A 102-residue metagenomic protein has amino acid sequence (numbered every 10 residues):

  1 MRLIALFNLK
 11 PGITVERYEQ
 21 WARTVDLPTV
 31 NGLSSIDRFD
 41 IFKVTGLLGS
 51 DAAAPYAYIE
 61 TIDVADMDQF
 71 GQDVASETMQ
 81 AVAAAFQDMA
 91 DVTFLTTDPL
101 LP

Functional and structural regions predicted by a protein language model:
M1-P102: Macromolecular interaction modules
